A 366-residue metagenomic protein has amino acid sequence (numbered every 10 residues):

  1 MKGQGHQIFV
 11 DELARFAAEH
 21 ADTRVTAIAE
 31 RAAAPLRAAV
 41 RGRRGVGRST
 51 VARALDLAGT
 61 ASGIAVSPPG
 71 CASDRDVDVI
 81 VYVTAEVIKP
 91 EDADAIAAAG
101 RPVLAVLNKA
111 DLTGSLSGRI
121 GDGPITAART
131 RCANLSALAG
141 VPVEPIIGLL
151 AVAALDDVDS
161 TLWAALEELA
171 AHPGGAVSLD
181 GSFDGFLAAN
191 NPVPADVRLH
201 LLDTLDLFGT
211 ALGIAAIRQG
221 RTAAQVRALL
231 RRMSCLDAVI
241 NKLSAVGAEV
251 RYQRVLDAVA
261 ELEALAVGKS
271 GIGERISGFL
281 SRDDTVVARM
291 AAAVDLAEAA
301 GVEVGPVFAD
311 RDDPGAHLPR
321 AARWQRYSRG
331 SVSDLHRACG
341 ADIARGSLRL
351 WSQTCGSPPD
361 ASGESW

Functional and structural regions predicted by a protein language model:
M1-D76, R326-D360: Conserved G1/Walker A P-loop phosphate-binding module
G5-A34, D56-T60, A65-L169: Conserved C-terminal guanine-recognition region of P-loop GTPase G domains, centered on the G4
A52-A54, V77, I146-A154, A258 (+2 more regions): Small-side-chain structural scaffolding
T60, G70-C71, R221-L230, S234 (+1 more regions): A non-catalytic, extended alpha-helical scaffold characteristic of dynamin-superfamily P-loop GTPases
P102-T130, A137-V193, D203-T210, A322-W366: A broadly tuned "polar low-complexity/structure-edge" signature
A133-D295: C-terminal end of P-loop GTPase domains and the immediately downstream helical coupling element
